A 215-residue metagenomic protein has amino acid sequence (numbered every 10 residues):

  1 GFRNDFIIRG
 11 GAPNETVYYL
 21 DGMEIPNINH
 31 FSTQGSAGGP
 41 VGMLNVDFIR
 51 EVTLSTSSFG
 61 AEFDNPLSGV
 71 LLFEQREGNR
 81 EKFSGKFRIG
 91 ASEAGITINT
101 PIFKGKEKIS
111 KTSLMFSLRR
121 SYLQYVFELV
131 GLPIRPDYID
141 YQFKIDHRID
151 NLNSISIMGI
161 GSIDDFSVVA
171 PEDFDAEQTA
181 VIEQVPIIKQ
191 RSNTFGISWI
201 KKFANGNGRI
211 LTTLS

Functional and structural regions predicted by a protein language model:
G1-N27: Extracytoplasmic beta-strand/coil segments of soluble accessory domains associated with Gram-negative outer-membrane
N4, L67-G69, F83, I89-I96 (+4 more regions): Hydrophobic, lipid-facing positions within transmembrane beta-strands of outer-membrane proteins
I8, F73, I96-T100, F143-H147 (+1 more regions): Residues on the lipid-exposed face of transmembrane beta-strands in outer-membrane beta-barrel proteins
M23-L54, Y141-F143: Short acidic/polar hinge/loop motifs at secondary-structure boundaries that mediate gating or recognition
V41-K86, G95-T97, K104-K106: A beta-strand signature from Gram-negative outer-membrane beta-barrel systems, especially the internal plug domain
I49, R80, S92, F103-I109 (+2 more regions): Outer-membrane beta-barrel channels and translocator barrels
G85-I89, L114-L118, I157-G159, I210-L214: Membrane-embedded beta-strand positions of outer-membrane beta-barrel proteins
S154-G206, L214-S215: Flexible loop and strand-edge segments within Gram-negative outer membrane beta-barrel domains
